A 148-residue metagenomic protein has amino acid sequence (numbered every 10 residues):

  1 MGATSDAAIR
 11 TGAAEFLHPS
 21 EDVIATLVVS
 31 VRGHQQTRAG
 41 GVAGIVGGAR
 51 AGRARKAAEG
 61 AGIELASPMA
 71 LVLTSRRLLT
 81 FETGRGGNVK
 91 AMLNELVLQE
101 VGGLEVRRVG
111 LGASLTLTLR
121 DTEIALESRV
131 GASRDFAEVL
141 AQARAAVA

Functional and structural regions predicted by a protein language model:
M1-L71: Anionic N-terminal interaction surfaces
H18-D22, Q99-E100, A148: Structural alpha-beta junctions
V28, T116, A146-A148: Compositionally biased non-globular segments, especially hydrophobic aliphatic-rich helices of signal peptides
S30-R32, R108, V130: Residue-level detector of flexible, active-site-proximal loop/helix-junction positions within diverse enzyme catalytic
Q36, K90-M92, F136-V139: A short, polar/proline- and glycine-enriched secondary-structure boundary/capping micro-motif
V42-I124: Phosphoinositide-binding peripheral membrane targeting modules
V109, V139-A148: Short, surface-exposed secondary-structure junctions/capping segments
R120-V139: Canonical phosphoinositide-binding patch of PH/PH-like domains
